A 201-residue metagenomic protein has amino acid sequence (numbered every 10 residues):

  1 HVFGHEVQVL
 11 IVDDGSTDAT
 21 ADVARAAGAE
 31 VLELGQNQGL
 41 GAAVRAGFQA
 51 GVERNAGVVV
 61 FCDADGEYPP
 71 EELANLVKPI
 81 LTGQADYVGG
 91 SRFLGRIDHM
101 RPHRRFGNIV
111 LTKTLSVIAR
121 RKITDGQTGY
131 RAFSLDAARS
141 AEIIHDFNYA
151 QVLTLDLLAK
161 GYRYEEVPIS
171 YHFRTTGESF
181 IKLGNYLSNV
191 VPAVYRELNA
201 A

Functional and structural regions predicted by a protein language model:
H1-E6: Short, acidic, metal-binding catalytic loop of nucleotide-sugar glycosyltransferases
Q8-V12: Hydrophobic targeting segments
D13-A21, G66: A conserved acidic beta->alpha catalytic loop
E30, L34-E53, P70-F147, F173-Y195: Acceptor/aglycone-binding surface of glycosyltransferases and processive sugar-polymer synthases
G47, D65, S134, L157 (+1 more regions): Residue-level signature of catalytic and energy-coupling elements of molecular machines, predominantly ATP/GTP-dependent
A56-D65: Short beta-strand-to-loop acidic/aromatic patch adjacent to the donor-nucleotide binding site
A56-G57, Q84-A85, Y162: Short, high-confidence coil segments that cap the C-terminus of an alpha-helix and link into the following beta-strand
R121-K122, I144-H145, L155-H172: Catalytic donor-sugar/metal-binding loop of nucleotide-sugar-dependent glycosyltransferases
